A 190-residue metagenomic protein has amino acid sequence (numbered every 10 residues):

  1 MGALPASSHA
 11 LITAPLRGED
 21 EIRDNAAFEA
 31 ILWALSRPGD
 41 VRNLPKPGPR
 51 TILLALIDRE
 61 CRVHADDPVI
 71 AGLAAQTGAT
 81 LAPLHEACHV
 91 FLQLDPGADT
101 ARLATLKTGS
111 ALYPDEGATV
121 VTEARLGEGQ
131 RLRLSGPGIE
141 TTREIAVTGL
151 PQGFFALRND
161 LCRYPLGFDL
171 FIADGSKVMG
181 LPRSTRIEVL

Functional and structural regions predicted by a protein language model:
M1-R62, D66-V69, A75, S176 (+2 more regions): N-terminal, charge-rich interaction modules
E60-C61, D67-L190: Internal, well-folded beta-alpha domain core
